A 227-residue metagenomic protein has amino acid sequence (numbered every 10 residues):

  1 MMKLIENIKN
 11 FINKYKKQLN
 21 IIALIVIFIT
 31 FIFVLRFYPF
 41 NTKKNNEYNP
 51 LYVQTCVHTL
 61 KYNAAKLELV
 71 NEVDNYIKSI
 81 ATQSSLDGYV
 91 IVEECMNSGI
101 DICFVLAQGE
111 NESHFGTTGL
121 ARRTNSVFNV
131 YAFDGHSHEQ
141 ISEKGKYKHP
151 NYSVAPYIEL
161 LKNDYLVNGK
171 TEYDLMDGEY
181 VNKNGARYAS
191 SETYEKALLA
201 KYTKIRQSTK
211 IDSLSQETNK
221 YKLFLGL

Functional and structural regions predicted by a protein language model:
K3-L106, E110-L227: Catalytic cores of secreted/periplasmic lytic hydrolases that degrade extracellular macromolecules
